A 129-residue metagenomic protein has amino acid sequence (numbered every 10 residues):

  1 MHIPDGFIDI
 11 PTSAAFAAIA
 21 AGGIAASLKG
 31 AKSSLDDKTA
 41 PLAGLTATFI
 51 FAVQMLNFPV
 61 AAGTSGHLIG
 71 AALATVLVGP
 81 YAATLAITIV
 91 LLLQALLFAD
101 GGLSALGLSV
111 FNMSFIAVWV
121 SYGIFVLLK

Functional and structural regions predicted by a protein language model:
H2-G6, I10, F16, A20-L73: Hydrophobic transmembrane alpha-helices
A25, T46-F49, V90, S121 (+1 more regions): Predominant activation on well-ordered alpha-helical scaffold segments within soluble catalytic domains
N57-A117: Alpha-helical membrane segments and adjacent membrane-interface helices in multi-pass membrane proteins
S114-K129: Short helix-perturbing small/polar motifs within transmembrane alpha-helices
